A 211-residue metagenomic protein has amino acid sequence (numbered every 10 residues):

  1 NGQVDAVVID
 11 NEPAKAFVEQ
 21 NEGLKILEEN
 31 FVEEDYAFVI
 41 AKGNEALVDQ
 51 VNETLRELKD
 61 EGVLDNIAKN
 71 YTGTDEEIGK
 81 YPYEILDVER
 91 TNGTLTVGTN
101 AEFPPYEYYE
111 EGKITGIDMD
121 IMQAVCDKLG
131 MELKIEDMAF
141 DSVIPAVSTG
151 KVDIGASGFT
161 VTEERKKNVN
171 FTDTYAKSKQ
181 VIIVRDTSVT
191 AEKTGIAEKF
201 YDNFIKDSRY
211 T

Functional and structural regions predicted by a protein language model:
N1, D10, F38, V51 (+2 more regions): Hydrophobic residues within well-ordered alpha-helices
N1, G43-E45, M131, T160 (+1 more regions): A conserved helix-loop-strand patch within extracytoplasmic ligand-binding domains of the periplasmic binding
V4-V32, S142-P145, S157-N168: A ligand-binding cleft/hinge motif common to bilobed small-molecule-binding domains
D5-A6, K25, A37, T96 (+1 more regions): Short, Asp-centered acidic motifs that coordinate Mg2+ and/or phosphate in catalytic or ligand-binding sites
D10, G43-E57, V63, I117 (+2 more regions): Short amphipathic alpha-helical coupling segments at ligand-binding clamshell hinges and other catalytic/signaling
N11, K15-N52, D75-V88, A101 (+1 more regions): Periplasmic-binding protein-like
E22, I26-N30, E53-N92, G195-S208: Ligand-binding clefts/hinges and TM-proximal coupling segments of bilobed small-molecule sensing domains
Q50, N66, R90-V161, K166-K167: Extracytoplasmic small-molecule ligand-binding "clamshell" domains of the periplasmic binding protein/Venus flytrap
